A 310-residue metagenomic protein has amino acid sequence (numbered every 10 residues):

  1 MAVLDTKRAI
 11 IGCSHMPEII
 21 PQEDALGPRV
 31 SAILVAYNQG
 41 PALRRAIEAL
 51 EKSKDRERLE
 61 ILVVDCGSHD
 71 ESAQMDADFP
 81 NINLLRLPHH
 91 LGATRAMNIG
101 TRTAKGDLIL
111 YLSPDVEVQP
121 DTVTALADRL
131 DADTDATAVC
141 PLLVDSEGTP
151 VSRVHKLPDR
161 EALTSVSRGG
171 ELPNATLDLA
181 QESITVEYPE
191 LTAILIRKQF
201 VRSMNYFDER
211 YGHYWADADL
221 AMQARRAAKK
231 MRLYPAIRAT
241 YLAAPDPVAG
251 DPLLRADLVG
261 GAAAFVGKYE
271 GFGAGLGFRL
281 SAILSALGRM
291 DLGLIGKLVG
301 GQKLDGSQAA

Functional and structural regions predicted by a protein language model:
E48-R58: Short, acidic, metal-binding catalytic loop of nucleotide-sugar glycosyltransferases
A49, D65-A73: A conserved acidic beta->alpha catalytic loop
R86-A104: Glycine-rich, basic loop-to-helix element that forms the pyrophosphate-binding segment of sugar-nucleotide handling
I109: Short aromatic/hydrophobic "clamp" motif used to bind/position activated sugar donors
P120-R153: Conserved donor NDP-sugar-binding/catalytic core segment of glycosyltransferases
P158-E187, L191: Short, flexible, basic/aromatic active-site loop/helix in glycosyltransferases
Q181, E187-N205, E209-R238: A short, conserved alpha-helix in the catalytic core of glycosyltransferases
P252-A310: Non-catalytic, C-terminal membrane-associated alpha-helical segments of glycosyltransferases
